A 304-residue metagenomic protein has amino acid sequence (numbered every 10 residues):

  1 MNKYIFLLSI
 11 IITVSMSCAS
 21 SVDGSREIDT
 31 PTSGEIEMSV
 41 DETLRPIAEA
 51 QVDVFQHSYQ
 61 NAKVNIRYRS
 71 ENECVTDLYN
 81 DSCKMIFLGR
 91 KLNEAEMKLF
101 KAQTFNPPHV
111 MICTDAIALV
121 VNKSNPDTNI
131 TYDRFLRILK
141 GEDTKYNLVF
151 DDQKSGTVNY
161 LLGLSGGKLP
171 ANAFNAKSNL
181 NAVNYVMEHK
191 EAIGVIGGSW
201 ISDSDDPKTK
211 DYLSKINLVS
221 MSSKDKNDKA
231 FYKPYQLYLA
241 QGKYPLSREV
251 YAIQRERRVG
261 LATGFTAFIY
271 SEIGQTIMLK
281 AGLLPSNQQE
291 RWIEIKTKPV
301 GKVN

Functional and structural regions predicted by a protein language model:
M1-I5: Positively charged n-region of N-terminal signal peptides that target proteins for export
F6-S17: Bacterial N-terminal signal peptides
L7-S9, S82, T128: Coil residues (strongly favoring Ser/Thr
C18-Y59, E71, Y79, P108-D115 (+1 more regions): Exported/periplasmic ABC-transporter solute-binding proteins
I66-Y68: A structural preference for short, hydrophobic beta-strand core positions in alpha/beta folds
N72-Q103: Pocket-flanking alpha-helical
